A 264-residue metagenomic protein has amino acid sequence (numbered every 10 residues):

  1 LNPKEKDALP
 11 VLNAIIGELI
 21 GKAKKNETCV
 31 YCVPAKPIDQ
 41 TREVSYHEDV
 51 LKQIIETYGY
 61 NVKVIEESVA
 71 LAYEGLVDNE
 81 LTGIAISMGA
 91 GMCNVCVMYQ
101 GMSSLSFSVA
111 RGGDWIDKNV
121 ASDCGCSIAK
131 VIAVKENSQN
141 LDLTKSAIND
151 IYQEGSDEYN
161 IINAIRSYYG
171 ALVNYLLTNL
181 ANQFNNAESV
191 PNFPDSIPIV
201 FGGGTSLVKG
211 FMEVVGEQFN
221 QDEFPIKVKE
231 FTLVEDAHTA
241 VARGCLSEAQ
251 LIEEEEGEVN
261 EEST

Functional and structural regions predicted by a protein language model:
L1-A85, Q100-S106, K118-V131, E136-A171 (+6 more regions): Nucleotide/phosphate-binding catalytic cleft detector across ATP-hydrolyzing and phosphate-transferring enzymes
A23, G89-M92: Short flexible coil/turn linkers enriched for glycine and charged/polar residues that connect secondary-structure
A90, T205-S206: Residue-level detector of alpha-helix initiation sites
C93-V97: Short beta-strand scaffold segments in enzyme catalytic cores
M98-G101, G113: Acidic/polar active-site rim loop that often engages polyanionic ligands
S108-W115: Short alpha-helix boundary/capping segments
